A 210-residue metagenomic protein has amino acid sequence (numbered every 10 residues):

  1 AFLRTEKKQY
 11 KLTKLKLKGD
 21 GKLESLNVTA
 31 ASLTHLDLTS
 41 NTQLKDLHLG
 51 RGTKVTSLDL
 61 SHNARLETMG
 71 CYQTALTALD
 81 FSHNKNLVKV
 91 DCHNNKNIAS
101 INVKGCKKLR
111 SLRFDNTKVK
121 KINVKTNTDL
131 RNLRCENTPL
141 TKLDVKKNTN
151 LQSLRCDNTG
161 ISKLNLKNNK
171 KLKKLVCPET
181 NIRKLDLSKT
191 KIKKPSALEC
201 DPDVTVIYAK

Functional and structural regions predicted by a protein language model:
A1-L12, G19-K22, N27-L33, L38 (+12 more regions): Concave beta-strand-loop units of leucine-rich repeat
